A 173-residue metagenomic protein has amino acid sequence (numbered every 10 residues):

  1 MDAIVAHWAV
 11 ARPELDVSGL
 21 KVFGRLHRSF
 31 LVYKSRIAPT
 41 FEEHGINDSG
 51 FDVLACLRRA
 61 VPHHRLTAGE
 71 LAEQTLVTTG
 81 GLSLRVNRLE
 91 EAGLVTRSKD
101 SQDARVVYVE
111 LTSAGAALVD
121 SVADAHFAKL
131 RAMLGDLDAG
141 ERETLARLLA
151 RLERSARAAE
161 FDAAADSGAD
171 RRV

Functional and structural regions predicted by a protein language model:
M1-E14, G140-V173: C-terminal regulatory/oligomerization modules of transcriptional regulators
M1-H44: N-terminal leader segment of winged-helix/HTH proteins
H7, A11, V32, R36-T40 (+9 more regions): Solvent-exposed, charged/polar functional surfaces in cytosolic regulatory/catalytic domains
V17, S35-T78, E160, A164-D166: N-terminal helix-turn-helix DNA-binding core of bacterial DNA-binding proteins
K21, R25, D52-C56, A117 (+1 more regions): Pre-recognition alpha-helix immediately N-terminal to the DNA-recognition helix within helix-turn-helix or winged-helix
H27, A55-P62, A123, A150: Short, locally clustered residues in the helix-turn-helix/winged-helix DNA-binding domain
R85-R147: Charged, amphipathic alpha-helical coiled-coil/dimerization segments
